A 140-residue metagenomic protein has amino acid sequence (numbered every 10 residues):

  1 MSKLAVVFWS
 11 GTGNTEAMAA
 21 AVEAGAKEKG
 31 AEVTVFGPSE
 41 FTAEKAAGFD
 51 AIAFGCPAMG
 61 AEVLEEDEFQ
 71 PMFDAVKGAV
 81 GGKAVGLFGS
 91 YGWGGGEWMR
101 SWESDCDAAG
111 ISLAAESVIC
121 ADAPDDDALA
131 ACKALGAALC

Functional and structural regions predicted by a protein language model:
S2-L4, N14-A17, A21-P38, A47-C140: FMN-binding flavodoxin-like domain, especially the glycine-rich phosphate-binding loop
F8-T12: Aromatic-flanked redox-active Cys/Sec active sites in thiol-based oxidoreductases, especially the WC-centered
F41: Helix-turn-helix
